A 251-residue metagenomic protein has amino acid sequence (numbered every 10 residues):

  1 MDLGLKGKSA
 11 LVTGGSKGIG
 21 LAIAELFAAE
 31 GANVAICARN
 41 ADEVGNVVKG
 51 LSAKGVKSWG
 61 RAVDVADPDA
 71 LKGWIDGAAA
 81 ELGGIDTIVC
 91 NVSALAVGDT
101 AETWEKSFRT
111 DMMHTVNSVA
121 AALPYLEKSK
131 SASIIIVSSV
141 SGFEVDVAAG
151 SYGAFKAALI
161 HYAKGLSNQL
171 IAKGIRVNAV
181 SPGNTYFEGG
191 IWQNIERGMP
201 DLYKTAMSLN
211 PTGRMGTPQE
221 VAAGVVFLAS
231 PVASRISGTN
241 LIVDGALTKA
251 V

Functional and structural regions predicted by a protein language model:
M1, K49, A53, A172 (+2 more regions): A glycine/serine/threonine-rich, flexible loop-to-helix segment that serves as the NAD(P) cofactor-binding "lid"
S9, S16-G18: Conserved glycine-rich cofactor-binding loop
V119, F155, A163: Active-site helix of classical SDR
P124, N168-Q169, S234: Alpha-helical segment proximal to the catalytic Tyr-Lys
S139: Residue(s) in the substrate-gating loop at a strand-loop-helix junction that position the organic substrate next
E144, V225-V226, S237-V251: Short C-terminal tail/terminal secondary-structure segment of NAD(P)H-dependent dehydrogenase/reductase domains
I171, R176, I236-G238: Short, small/polar-rich loop/turn modules that mediate ligand/substrate recognition or access, typified
